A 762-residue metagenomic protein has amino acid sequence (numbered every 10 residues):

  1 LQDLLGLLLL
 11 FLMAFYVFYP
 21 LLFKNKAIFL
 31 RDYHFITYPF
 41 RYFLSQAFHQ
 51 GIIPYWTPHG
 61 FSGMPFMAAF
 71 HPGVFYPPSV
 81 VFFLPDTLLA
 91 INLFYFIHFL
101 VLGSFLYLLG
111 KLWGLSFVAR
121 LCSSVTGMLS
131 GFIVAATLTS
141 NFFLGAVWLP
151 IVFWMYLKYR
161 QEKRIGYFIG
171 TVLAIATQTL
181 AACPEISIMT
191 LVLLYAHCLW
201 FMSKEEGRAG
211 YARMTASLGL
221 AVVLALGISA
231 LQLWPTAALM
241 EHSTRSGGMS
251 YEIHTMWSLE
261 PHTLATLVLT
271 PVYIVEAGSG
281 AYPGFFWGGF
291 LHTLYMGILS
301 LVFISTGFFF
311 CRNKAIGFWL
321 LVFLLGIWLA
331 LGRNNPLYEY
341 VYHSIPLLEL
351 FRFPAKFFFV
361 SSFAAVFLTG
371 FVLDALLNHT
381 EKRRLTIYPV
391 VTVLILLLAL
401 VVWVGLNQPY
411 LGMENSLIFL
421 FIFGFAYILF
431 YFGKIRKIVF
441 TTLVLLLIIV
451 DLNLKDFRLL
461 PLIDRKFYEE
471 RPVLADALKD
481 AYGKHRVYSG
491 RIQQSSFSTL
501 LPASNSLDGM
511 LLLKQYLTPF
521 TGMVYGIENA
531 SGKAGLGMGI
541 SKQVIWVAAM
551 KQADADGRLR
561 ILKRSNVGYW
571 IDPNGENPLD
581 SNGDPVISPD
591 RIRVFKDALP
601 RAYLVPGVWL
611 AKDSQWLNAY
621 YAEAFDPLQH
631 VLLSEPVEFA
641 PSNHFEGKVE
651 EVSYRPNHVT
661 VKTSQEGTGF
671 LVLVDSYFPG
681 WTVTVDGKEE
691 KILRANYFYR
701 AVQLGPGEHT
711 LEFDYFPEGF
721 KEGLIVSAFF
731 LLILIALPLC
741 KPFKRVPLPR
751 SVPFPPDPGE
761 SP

Functional and structural regions predicted by a protein language model:
Q2-P65, A237-S246, V302, F467 (+3 more regions): Hydrophobic alpha-helical membrane-insertion signals
L8, F96-L108, L112, Y295-F309 (+3 more regions): Selective detector of the "anchor" transmembrane alpha-helix that sits immediately C-terminal
L10-M13, G103-L112, F117-S203, S217-T236 (+2 more regions): Membrane-embedded helix bundles of polyisoprenyl
F11-F105, V125-V147, E241-H242, G247 (+5 more regions): Membrane-interface coil-to-helix junctions
T139-V147, Y159-V172, A176, I186 (+9 more regions): Contiguous transmembrane helix-bundle modules in multi-pass membrane proteins
A281-V302, Q408-E414, E646, V652: Membrane-interface anchor segments at the N-terminal boundary of transmembrane helices in multi-pass membrane enzymes
V302, W328, D556, G568 (+1 more regions): Active-site-proximal, structured, solvent-exposed surfaces of multi-pass membrane proteins that position macromolecular
E414, L446, V450, L454-H644 (+2 more regions): Extracytoplasmic
